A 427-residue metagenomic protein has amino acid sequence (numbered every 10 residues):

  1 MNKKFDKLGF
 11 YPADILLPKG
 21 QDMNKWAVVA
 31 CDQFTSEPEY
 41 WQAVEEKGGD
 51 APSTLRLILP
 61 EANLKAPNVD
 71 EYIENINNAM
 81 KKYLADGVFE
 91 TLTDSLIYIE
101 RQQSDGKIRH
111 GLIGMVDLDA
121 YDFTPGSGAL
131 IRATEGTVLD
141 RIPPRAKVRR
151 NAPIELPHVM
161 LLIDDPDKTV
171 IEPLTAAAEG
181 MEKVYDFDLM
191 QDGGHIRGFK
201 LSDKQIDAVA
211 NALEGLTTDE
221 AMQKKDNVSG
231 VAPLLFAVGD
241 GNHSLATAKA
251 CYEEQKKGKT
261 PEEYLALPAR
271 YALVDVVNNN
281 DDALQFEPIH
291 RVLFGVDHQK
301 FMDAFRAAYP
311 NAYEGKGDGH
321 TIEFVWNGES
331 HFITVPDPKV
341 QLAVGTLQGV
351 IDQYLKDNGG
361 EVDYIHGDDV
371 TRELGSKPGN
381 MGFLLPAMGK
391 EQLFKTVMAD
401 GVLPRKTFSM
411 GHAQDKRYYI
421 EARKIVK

Functional and structural regions predicted by a protein language model:
M1-D192, K200, Q223-D226, G389-L403 (+1 more regions): N-terminal extension/subdomain marker
Y11, D22, M222-K225, T260 (+4 more regions): Long, charge-rich alpha-helical interaction segments
T175-L201, D281, F286-N311: Compact, glycine/acidic-enriched structural inserts
L189-N211, H331-K339: Glycine-rich phosphate-binding "P-loop"
G215-K259: Active-site beta-strand/loop microenvironment that shapes enzyme catalytic pockets
N242-F305: Catalytic or ion-translocation cores adjacent to nucleophile or general acid/base/metal-coordination motifs in diverse
R306-E373: C-terminal structural cap/anchor segments
A343-K427: Charged substrate- and nucleic-acid-binding regions of tRNA-handling and nucleotidyl-transfer enzymes, centered on
